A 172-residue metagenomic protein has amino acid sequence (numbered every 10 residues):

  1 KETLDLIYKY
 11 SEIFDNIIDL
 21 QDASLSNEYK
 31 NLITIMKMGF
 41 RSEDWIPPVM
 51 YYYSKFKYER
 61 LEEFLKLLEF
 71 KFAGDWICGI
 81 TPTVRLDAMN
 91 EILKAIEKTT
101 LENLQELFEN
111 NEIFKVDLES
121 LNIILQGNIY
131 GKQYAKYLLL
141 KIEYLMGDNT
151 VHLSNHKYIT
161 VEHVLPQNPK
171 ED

Functional and structural regions predicted by a protein language model:
K1-L139: A cross-family structural signal marking well-folded subdomains
L32-I35, L140-G147, P169: Generic detector of bulky aromatic hydrophobic side chains
S54, A73-W76, G147, P166-K170: Hydrophobic alpha-helix feature that most strongly marks membrane-spanning transmembrane helices and their immediate
N90-K94, D148-T150, V164-L165: Noncatalytic, beta-rich nucleic-acid-contacting surfaces in large DNA/RNA-processing enzymes
F114-S120, D148-N149, N155, P166: Short, solvent-exposed coil/turn linker segments
K136-Y158: Short cysteine-rich loop/turn motifs with clustered Cys
H152-D172: Histidine-centered nuclease catalytic patch
